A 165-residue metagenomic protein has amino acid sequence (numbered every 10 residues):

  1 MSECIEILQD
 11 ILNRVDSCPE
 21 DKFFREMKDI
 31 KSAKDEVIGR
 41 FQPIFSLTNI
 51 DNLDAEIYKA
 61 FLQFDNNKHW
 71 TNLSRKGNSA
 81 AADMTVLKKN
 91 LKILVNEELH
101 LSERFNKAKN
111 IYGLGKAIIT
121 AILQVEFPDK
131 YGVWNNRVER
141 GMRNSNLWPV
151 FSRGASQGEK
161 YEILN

Functional and structural regions predicted by a protein language model:
M1-Y112, P128-N165: An N-terminal alpha-helical hairpin/helix-loop-helix interaction module that forms a charged, gly/pro-flexible surface
I119-V125: Short hydrophobic alpha-helical segments that form membrane-spanning helices or hydrophobic packing faces of helical
